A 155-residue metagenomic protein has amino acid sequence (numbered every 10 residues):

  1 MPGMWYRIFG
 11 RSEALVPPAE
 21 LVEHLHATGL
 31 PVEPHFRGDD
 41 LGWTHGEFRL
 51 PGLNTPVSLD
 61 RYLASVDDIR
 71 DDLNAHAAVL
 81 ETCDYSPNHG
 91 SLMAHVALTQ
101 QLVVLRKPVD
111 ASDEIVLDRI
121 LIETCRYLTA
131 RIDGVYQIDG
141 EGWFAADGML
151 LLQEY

Functional and structural regions predicted by a protein language model:
M1-Y155: Acidic (Asp/Glu-rich) sequence patches and key acidic residues that form negatively charged surfaces used
